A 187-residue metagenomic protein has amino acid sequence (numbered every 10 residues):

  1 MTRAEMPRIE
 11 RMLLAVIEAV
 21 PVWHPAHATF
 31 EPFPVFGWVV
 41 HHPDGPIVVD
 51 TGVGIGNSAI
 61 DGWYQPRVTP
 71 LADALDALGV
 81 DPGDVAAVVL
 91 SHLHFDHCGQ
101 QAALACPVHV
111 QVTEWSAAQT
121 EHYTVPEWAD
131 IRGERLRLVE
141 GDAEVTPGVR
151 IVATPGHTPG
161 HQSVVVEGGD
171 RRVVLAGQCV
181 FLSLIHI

Functional and structural regions predicted by a protein language model:
A4-I9, H42-P46, A143-I151, G168-V173: Beta-strand-turn-beta hairpins that frame and shape the catalytic cleft of phosphate-ester-processing enzymes
L13-D73, A77, S163-G177: Conserved beta-strand hairpin/beta-sheet module of binuclear metal-dependent hydrolase folds, prominently
T51-G54, L93, T113-E114, H157-T158 (+1 more regions): Active-site metal-binding loops of divalent metal-dependent hydrolases
R67-A86, V110-A153: Metallo-beta-lactamase
V85-D96: Metallo-beta-lactamase
G99-L104: Metal-dependent catalytic neighborhoods of phosphoester/phosphodiester hydrolases
V152-Q162: Active-site glycine- and acidic-residue-rich loops that bind and position anionic ligands or nucleotide-like cofactors
H186-I187: Conserved small/polar residues in nucleotide/adenosyl-binding loops
